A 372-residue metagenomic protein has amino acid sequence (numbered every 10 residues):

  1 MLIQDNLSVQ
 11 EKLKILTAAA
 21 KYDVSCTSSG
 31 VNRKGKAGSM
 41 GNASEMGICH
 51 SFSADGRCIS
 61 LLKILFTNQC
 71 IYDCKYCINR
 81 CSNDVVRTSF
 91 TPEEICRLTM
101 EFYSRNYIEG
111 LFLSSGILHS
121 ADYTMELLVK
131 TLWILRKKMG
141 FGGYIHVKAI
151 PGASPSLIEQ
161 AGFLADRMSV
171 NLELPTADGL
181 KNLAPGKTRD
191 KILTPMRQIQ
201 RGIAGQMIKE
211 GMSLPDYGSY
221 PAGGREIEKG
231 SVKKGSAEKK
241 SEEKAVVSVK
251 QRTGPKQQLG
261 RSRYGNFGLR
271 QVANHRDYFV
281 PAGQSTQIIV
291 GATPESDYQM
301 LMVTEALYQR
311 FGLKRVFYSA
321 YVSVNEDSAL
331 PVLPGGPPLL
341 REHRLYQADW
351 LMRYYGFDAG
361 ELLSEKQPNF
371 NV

Functional and structural regions predicted by a protein language model:
M1-Q69, S231: Flexible, acidic/Gly-rich N-terminal and inter-domain linker regions that tether and position cofactor-handling modules
L62-I64, E93-S104, Q271: Short, charged beta->alpha transition segments
I64-E93: Canonical Radical SAM [4Fe-4S] cluster-binding loop centered on the CxxxCxxC motif and its immediate flanking residues
C77, G110-L113, M168-V170, V316: Hydrophobic residues within beta-strands of alpha/beta enzymes
N79-V85, F112-A121, I145, L180: Short acidic, glycine/Ser/Thr-rich loop/turn "cap" segments at secondary-structure junctions
C96, H119-F357, L362: Conserved AdoMet/S-adenosylmethionine-binding subsite of the radical SAM
M100-S114, A348: Short Fe-S-cluster ligation motifs
E365-V372: Conserved alpha/beta core segments of nucleic-acid transaction machinery
